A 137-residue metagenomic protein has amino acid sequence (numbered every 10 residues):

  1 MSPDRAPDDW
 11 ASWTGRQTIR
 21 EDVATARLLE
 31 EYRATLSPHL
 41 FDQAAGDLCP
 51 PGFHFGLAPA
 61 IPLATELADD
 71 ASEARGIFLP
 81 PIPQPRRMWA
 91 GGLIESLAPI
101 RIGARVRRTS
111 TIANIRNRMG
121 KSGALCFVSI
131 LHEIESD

Functional and structural regions predicted by a protein language model:
M1-R105: Hydrophobic, proline/glycine-rich low-complexity stretches
R87-S136: Hydrophobic beta-sheet segments that form the core/acyl-binding groove of ACP/CoA-dependent acyl-chain-processing
